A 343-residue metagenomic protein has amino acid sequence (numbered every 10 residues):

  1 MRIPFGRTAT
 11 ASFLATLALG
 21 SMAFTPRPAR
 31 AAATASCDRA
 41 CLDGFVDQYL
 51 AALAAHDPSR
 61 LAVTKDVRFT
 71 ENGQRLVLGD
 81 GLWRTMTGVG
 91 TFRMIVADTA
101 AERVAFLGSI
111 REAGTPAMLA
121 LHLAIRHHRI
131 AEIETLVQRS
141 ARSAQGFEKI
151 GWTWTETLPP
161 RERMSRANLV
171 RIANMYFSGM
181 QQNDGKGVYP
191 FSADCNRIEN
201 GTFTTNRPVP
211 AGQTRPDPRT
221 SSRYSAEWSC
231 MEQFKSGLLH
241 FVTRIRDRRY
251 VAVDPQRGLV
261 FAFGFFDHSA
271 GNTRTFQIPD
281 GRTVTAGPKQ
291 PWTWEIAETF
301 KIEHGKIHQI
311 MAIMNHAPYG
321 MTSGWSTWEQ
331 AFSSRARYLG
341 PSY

Functional and structural regions predicted by a protein language model:
M1-F13: Bacterial N-terminal signal peptides that target proteins for export
A11-S21: Bacterial N-terminal signal peptides
R27-Y343: C-terminal and inter-domain tail/linker signature
